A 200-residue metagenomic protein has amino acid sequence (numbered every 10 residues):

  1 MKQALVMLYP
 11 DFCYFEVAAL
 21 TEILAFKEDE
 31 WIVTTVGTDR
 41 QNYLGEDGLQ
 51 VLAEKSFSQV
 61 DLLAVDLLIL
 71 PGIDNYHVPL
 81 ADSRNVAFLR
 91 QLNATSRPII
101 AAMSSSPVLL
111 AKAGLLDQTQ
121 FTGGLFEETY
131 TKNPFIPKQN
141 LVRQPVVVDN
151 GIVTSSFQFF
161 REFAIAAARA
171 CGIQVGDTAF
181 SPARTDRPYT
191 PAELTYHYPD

Functional and structural regions predicted by a protein language model:
M1-A4, L8-V17, Y43-D47: Conserved N-terminal glycine/acidic-rich loop preference
Q3-V6, F12, E30-D39, E54-S56 (+2 more regions): Active-site-adjacent pocket-lining segments in enzyme domains
V17-E22, V86: Short amphipathic alpha-helical segment that frequently serves as the phosphate-/nucleotide-binding helix
I23-E30: A short, Lys/Arg-enriched amphipathic alpha-helix followed by its capping loop at the start of a domain
D47-K55: Short gly/ser/thr-rich secondary-structure transition/capping motifs
